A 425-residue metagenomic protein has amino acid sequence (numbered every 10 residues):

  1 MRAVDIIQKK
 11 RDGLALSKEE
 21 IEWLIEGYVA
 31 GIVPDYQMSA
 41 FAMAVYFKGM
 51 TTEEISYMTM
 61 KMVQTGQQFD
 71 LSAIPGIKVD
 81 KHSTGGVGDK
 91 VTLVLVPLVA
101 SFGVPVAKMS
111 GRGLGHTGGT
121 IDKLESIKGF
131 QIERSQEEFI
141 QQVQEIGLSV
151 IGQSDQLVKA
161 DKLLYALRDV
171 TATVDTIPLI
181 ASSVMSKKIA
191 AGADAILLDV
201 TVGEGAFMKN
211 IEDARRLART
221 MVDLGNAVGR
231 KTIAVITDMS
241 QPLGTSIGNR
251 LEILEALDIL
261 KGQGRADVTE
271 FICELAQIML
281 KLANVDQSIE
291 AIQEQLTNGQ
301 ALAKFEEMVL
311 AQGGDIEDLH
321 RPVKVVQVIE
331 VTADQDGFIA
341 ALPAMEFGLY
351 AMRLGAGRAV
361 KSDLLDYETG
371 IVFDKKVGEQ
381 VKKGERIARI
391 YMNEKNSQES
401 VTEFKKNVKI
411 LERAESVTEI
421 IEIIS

Functional and structural regions predicted by a protein language model:
M1-G88, E306-Q312, I424-S425: Acidic, glycine/proline-rich low-complexity segments that act as flexible tails and inter-domain linkers
D5, K10, A15-S17, Q68-F69 (+5 more regions): Well-ordered secondary-structure scaffolds
A42-Y46, K123, D161-V170, D199-M208 (+1 more regions): Active-site-proximal beta-alpha loop/turn segments in soluble metabolic enzymes
F47-K48, L93-P105, K187-G192, A227-V228 (+1 more regions): Alpha-helix C-terminal capping segments
I77-A100, V104-H116: Glycine/serine-rich anion-binding loops at beta->alpha junctions that coordinate negatively charged ligand groups
M109, V143, I151-Q153, V184 (+2 more regions): Short beta-strand segments
K123-S149, R219-G225, G229: A glycine-rich helix N-cap at a beta->alpha junction
Q144-A193: Phosphate/diphosphate-binding glycine-rich loops and adjacent basic-rich segments that engage nucleotide
